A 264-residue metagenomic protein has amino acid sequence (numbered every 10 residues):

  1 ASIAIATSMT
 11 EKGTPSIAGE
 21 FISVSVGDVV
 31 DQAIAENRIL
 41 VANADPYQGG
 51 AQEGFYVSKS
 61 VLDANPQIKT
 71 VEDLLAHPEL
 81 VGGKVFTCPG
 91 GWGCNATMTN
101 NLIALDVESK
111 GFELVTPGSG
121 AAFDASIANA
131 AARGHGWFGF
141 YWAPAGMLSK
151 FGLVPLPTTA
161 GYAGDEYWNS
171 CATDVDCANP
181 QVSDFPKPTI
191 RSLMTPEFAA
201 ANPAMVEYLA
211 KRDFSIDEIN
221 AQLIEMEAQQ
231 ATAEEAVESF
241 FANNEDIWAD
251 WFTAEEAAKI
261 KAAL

Functional and structural regions predicted by a protein language model:
A1-Y56: N-terminal segment of the mature folded domain
S2-G19, G111, Y162, D176 (+3 more regions): The structured alpha-helical core of multi-pass membrane proteins
T7-S8, P15-I22, P89-W168: Ligand-binding pocket segment of bilobal, Venus flytrap-like solute-binding proteins
T10-K12, Y47-G49, P78-L80, A132-R133 (+3 more regions): Extracellular/periplasmic catalytic domains that process cell-envelope and extracellular macromolecules
N37-C88: A conserved helix-loop-strand patch within extracytoplasmic ligand-binding domains of the periplasmic binding
Q52-D63, P188-A201, Q222-E225: A bilobed periplasmic-binding-protein/Venus flytrap-type ligand-binding module shared by bacterial periplasmic
N95-K110, P117-G134, G146, S170 (+2 more regions): An extracytoplasmic/periplasmic, membrane-proximal ligand-sensing/linker region
M147-D213: C-terminal lobe and pocket-closing loops of periplasmic/extracytoplasmic Venus-flytrap solute-binding proteins
